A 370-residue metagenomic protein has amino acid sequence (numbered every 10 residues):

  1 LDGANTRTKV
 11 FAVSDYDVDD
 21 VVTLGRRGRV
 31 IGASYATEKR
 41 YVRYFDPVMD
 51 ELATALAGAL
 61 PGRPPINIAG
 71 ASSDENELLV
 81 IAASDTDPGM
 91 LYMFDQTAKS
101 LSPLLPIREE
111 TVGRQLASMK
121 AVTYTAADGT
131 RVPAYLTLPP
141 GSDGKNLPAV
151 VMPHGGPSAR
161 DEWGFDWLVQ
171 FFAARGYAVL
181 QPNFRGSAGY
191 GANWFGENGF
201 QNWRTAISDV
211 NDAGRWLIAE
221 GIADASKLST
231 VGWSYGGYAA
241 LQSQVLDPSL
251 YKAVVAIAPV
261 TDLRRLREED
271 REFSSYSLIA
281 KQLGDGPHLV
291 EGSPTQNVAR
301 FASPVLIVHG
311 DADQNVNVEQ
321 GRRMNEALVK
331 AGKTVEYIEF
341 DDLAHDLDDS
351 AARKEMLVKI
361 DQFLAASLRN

Functional and structural regions predicted by a protein language model:
L1-P133, L138-K145, S158-R175, W216-A219: Peripheral, non-catalytic segments that deliver or gate enzyme domains
R29, E77, M90-L91, P133 (+6 more regions): Beta-sheet entry/capping signal
A33, I81, P153, N183 (+1 more regions): Conserved residues at the C-terminal ends of beta-strands
Y35-E38, M152, A240, A365: Non-catalytic alpha-helical coupling and interface elements of nucleotide-dependent molecular machines and regulators
A83, Q96, G155, W233 (+1 more regions): Flexible loop residues that form catalytic and substrate-binding hotspots at small-molecule/glycan-binding clefts
I107-S226, W233-S234, A239, L266-F273: Cap/lid segment of the alpha/beta-hydrolase catalytic domain
P182-N370: Active-site-proximal cap/loop segments of hydrolase catalytic domains
